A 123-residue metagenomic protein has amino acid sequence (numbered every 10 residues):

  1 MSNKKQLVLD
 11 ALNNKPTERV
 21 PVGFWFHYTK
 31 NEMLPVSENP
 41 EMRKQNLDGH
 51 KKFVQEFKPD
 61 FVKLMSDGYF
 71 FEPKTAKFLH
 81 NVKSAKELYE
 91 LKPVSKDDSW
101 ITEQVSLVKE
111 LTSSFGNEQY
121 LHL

Functional and structural regions predicted by a protein language model:
M1-A76, K109-S113: N-terminal basic, low-complexity leaders that serve as flexible interaction/assembly modules and, when applicable, as
K74-L123: Active-site-proximal, glycine-rich beta->alpha crossover segments in alpha/beta enzymes that shape flexible
